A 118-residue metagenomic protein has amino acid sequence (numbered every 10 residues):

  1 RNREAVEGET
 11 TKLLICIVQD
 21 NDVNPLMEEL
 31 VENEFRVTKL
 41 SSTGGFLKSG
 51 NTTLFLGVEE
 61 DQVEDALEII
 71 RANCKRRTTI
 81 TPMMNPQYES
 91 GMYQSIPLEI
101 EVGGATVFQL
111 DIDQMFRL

Functional and structural regions predicted by a protein language model:
R1-L118: Positively charged, small/polar-rich N-terminal and surface patches that mediate targeting and assembly and bind
